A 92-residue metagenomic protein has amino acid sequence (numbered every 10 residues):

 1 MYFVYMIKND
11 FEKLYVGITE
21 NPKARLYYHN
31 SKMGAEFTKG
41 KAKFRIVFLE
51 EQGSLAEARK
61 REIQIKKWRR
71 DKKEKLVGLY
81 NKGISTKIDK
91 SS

Functional and structural regions predicted by a protein language model:
M1-A35, K39-D71, L76-S92: GIY-YIG nuclease catalytic motif and its immediate N-terminal context
